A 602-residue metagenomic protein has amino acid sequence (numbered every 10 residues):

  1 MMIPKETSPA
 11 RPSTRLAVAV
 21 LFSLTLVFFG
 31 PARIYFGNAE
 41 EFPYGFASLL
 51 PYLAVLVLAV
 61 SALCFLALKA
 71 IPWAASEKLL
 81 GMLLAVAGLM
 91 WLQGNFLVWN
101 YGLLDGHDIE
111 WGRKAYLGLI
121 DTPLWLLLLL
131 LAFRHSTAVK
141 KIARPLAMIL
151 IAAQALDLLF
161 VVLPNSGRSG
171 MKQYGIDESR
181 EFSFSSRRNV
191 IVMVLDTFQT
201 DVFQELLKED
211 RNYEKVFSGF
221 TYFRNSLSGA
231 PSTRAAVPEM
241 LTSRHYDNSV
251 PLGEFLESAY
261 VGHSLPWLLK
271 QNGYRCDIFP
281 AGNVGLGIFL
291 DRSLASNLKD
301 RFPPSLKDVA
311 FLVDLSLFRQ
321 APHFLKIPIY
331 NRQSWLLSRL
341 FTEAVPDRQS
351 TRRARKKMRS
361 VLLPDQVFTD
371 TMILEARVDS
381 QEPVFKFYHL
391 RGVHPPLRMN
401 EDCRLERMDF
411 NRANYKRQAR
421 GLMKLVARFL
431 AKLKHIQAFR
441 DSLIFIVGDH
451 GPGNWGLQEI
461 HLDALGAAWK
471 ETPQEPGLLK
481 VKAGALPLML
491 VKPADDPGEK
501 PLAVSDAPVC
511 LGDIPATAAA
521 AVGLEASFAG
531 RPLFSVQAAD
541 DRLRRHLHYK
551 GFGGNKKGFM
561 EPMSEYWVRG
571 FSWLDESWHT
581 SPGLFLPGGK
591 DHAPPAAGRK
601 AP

Functional and structural regions predicted by a protein language model:
I3-P602: Catalytic domains that recognize anionic headgroups
